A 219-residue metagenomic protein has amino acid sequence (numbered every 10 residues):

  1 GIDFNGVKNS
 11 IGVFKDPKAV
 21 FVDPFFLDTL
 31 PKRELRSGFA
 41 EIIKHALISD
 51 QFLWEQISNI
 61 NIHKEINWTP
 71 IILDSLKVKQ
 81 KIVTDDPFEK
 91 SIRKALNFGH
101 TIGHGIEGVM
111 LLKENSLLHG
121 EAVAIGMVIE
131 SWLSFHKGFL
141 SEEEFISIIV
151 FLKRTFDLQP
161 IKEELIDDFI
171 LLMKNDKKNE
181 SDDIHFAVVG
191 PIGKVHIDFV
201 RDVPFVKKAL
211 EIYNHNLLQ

Functional and structural regions predicted by a protein language model:
G1-S58: A glycine/threonine-rich phosphate-anchoring loop and its flanking beta-alpha core in nucleotide/phosphate-binding
L27-T29, D50, G103-G105, K194-V195: Short, acidic Gly/Pro/Ser/Thr-rich loop/turn segments
T29-E34, E65-I66, S116-L118, N179: Structural motif
A40-I42, F139-Q219: C-terminal charged capping/lid subdomain of soluble metabolic enzymes
E55-D167: Active-site segments that bind and position negatively charged phosphate/pyrophosphate groups
